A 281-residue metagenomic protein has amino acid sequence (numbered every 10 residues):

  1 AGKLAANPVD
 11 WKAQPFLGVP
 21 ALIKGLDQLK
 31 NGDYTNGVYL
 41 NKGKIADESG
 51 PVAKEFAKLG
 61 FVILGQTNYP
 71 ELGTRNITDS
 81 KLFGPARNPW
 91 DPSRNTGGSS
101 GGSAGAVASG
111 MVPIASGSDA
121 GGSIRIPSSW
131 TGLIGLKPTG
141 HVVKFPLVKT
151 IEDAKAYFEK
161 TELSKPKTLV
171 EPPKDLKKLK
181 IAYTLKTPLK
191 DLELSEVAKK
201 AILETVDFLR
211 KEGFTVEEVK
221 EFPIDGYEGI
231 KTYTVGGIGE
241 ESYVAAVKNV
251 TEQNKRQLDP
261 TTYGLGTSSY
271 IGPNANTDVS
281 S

Functional and structural regions predicted by a protein language model:
A1-K42, G73-T74, P172-K174, Y243: Short, well-ordered alpha-helical
A1-W11, K160-S281: Amidase signature
L22, L40-K44, K144-K149, G272-N274: Short, well-ordered beta-strand elements within core beta-sheets of diverse protein domains
K24, Q66, G117, T184-K186 (+1 more regions): Generic beta-strand/beta-sheet core signal
D27-L29, Y69-P70, G121-S123, L189 (+1 more regions): Solvent-exposed loop/turn segments at secondary-structure junctions within structured extracellular/periplasmic domains
N36-D47, A182-L185, K190: Peri-catalytic substrate-binding/gating loops that frame the active-site cleft of hydrolases
I45, S49-V52, I202-V206: Short catalytic helix/loop segments, enriched in acidic residues and glycine and frequently bearing histidine
E48-G50, K54-K155: Short glycine/serine-rich loop segments
